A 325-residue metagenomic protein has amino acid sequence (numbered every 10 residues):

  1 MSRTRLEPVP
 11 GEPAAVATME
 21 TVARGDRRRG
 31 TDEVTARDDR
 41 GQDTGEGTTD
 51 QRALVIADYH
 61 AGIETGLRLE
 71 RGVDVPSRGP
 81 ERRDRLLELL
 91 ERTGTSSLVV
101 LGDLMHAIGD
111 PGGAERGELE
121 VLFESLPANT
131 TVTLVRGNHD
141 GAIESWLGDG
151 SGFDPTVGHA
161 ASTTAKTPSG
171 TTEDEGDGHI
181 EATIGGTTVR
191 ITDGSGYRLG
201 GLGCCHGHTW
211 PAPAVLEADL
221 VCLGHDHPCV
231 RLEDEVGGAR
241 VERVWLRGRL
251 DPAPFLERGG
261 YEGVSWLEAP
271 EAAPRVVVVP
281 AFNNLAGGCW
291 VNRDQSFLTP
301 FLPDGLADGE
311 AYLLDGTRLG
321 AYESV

Functional and structural regions predicted by a protein language model:
M1-Q51: Zn-dependent metallo-beta-lactamase
L54-Y59, I63-L199: Core catalytic region of metal-dependent phosphoesterases/phosphodiesterases, especially metallo-beta-lactamase-like
G62-E64, H106-I108, N138-S145, W210-P213 (+2 more regions): Active-site environment of divalent metal-dependent phosphoester hydrolases
F123-A128, A214-L216, E271: Short, conserved loop/helix-junction motifs that constitute active-site signature segments in enzyme catalytic cores
V135-G137, G224, V279: Generic beta-sheet signal
L147-R258: A contiguous pocket-lining binding segment that forms or flanks enzyme active sites
E233-V325: Acidic, His/Gly-rich catalytic cores of divalent-metal-dependent hydrolytic chemistry
